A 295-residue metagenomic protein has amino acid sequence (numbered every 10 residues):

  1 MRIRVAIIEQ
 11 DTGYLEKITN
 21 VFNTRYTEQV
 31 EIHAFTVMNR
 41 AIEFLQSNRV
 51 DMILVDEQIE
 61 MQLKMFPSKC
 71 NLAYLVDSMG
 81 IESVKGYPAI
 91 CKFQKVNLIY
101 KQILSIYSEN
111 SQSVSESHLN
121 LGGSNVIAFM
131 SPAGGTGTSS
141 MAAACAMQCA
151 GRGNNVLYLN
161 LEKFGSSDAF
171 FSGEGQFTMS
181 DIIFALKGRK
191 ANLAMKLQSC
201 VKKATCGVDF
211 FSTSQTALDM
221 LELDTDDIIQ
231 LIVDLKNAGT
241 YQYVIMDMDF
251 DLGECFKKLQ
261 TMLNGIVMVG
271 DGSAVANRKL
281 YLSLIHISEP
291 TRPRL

Functional and structural regions predicted by a protein language model:
R2-G13, I18, F22, M52-L54 (+1 more regions): Conserved acidic segment of CheY-like receiver
Q29-V37: Short hydrophobic/Thr-rich beta-strand motif most characteristic of the beta2 strand and flanking loop of CheY-like
C70-N125: Extreme N-terminal, non-catalytic leader segments that precede Walker-type/kinase nucleotide-binding cores
G123-S167: Walker A/P-loop phosphate-binding motif and the immediately C-terminal alpha-helix
R152-F210: Phosphate-binding loop that captures ATP/GTP phosphates
R189-T205, F210-M248: Cytosolic-facing regulatory segments adjacent to core modules
C255-G272: Inter-motif core of Ras-like GTPase G domains
H286-L295: Single conserved hydrophobic/aromatic residue that forms the stacking wall/gate of nucleotide- or nucleobase-binding
